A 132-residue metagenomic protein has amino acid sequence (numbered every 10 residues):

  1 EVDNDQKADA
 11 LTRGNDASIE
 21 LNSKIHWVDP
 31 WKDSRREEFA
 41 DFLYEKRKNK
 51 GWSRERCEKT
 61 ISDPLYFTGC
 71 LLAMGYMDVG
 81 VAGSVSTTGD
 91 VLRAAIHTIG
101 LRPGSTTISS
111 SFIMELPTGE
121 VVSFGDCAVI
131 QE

Functional and structural regions predicted by a protein language model:
E1-E132: Anion-binding alpha/beta catalytic cores of soluble intermediary-metabolism enzymes, centered on
